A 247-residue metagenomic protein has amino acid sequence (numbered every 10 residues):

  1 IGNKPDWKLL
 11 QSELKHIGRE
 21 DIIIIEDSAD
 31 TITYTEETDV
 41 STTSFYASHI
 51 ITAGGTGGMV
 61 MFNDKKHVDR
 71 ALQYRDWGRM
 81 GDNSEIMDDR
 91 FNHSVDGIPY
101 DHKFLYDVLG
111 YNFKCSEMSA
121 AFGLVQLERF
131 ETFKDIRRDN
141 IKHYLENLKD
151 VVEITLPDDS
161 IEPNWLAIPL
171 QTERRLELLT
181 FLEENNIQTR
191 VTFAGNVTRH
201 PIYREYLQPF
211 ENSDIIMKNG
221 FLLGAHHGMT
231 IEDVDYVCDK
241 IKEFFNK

Functional and structural regions predicted by a protein language model:
I1-G55, M59-D69, L222: Active-site phosphate-binding strand-loop segment of PLP-dependent enzymes
K4-S12, K65-K247: PLP-dependent aminotransferase class I/II
